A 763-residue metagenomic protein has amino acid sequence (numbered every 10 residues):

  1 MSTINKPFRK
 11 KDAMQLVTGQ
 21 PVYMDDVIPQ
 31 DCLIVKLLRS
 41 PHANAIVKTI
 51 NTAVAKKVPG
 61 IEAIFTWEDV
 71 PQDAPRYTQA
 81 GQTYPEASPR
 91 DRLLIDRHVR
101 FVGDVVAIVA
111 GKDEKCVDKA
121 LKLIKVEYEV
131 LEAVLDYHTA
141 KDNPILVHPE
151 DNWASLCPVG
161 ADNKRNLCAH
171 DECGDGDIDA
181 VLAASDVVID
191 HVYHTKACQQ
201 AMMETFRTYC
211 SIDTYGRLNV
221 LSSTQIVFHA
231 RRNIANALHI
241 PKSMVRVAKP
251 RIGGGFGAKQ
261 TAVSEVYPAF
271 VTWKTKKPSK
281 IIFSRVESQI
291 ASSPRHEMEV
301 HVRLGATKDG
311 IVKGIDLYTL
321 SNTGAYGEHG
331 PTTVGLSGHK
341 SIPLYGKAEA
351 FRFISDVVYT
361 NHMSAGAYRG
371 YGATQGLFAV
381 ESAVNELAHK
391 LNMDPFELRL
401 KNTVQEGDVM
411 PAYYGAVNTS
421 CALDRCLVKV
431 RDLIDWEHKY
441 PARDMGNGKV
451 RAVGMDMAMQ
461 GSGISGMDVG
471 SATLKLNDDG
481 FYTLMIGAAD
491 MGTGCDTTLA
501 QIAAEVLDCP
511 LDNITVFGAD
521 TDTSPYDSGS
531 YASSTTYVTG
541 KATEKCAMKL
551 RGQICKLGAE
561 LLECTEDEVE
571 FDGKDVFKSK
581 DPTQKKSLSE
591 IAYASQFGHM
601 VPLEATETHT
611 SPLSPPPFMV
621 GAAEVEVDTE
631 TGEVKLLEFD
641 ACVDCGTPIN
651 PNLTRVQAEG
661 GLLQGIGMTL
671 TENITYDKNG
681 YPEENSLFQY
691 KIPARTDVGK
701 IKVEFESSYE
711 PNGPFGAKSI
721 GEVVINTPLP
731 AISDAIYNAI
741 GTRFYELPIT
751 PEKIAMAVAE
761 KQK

Functional and structural regions predicted by a protein language model:
M1-D162, K274: Flexible, low-hydrophobicity surface segments
K6, D12-Q15, G81-P85, A161-T208 (+5 more regions): Glycine-rich loop/linker segments at domain edges
W67-E68, H239-M244, K274-S279, K308 (+2 more regions): C-terminal catalytic domains of large/alpha subunits in multi-subunit enzymes
A74-Q79, A120-L123, S222, R231-N233 (+12 more regions): Short acidic, glycine/serine/threonine-rich loops at helix termini
D96-H98, P241-K249, W273-S284, S288-A291: Conserved catalytic cysteine-centered active-site region of acyl-thioester-dependent Claisen-condensing enzymes
V147-L238, T403-F481, P612, E683-D697 (+1 more regions): Helix-loop-helix junctions that connect adjacent transmembrane helices in secondary transporters/permeases, recognized
R232, G253-K276, K280-F283, C495-A503: Thiamine diphosphate
S462-S524, T539: Catalytic phosphate/nucleotide-handling subdomain of diverse soluble enzymes
